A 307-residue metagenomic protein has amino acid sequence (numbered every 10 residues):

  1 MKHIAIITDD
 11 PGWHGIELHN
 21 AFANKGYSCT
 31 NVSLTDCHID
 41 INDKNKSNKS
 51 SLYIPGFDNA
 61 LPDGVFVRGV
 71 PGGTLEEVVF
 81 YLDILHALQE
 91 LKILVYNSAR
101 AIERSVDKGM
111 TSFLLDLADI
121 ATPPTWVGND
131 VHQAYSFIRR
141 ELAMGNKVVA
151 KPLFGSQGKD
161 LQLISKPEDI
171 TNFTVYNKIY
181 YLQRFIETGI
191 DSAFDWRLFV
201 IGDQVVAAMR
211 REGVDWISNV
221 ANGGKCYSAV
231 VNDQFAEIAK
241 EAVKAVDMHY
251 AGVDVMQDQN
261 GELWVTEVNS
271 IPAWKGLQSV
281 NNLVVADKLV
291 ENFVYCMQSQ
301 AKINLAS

Functional and structural regions predicted by a protein language model:
M1-A5: Extreme N-terminal starter segment of soluble prokaryotic enzymes
D9-P124: Conserved N-proximal alpha/beta basic substrate-recognition cap immediately N-terminal to, or forming the N-lobe
F66-R68, V149, Y181: Structural motif
A118-G145: Rossmann-like NAD(P)H-binding beta-loop-alpha module
N146, F154-V246: Phosphate-binding site of ATP-dependent enzymes
V148, V206-A207, A251, W264-T266: Protein kinase-like catalytic core scaffold
W216-V265, G276, V285-A306: A long amphipathic alpha-helix within ATP-dependent nucleotide-binding catalytic cores
N269-N282: Glycine-rich phosphate/pyrophosphate-binding beta-alpha loops
